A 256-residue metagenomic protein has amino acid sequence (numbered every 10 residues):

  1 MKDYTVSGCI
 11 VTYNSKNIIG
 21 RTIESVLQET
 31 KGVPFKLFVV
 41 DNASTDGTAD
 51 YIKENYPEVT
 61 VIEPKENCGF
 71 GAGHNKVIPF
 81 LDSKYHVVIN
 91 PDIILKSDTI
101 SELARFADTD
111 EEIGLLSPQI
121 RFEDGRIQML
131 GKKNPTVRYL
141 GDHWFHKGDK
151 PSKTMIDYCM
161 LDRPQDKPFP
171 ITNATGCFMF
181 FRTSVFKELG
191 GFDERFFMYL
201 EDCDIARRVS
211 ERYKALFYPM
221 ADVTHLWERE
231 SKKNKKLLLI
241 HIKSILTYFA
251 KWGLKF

Functional and structural regions predicted by a protein language model:
S15-T30: Short, well-formed alpha-helical segments that are part of the catalytic scaffolds of diverse glycosyltransferases
S25, D41-A49, E66: A conserved acidic beta->alpha catalytic loop
P64-L81: Glycine-rich, basic loop-to-helix element that forms the pyrophosphate-binding segment of sugar-nucleotide handling
H86: Short aromatic/hydrophobic "clamp" motif used to bind/position activated sugar donors
I94-L130: Conserved donor NDP-sugar-binding/catalytic core segment of glycosyltransferases
P135-I171: Short, flexible, basic/aromatic active-site loop/helix in glycosyltransferases
P164-D166, T172-D222: A short, conserved alpha-helix in the catalytic core of glycosyltransferases
D204-R207, E211-F256: Active-site-adjacent helix/loop segment of glycosyltransferases that harbors family-specific signature motifs
